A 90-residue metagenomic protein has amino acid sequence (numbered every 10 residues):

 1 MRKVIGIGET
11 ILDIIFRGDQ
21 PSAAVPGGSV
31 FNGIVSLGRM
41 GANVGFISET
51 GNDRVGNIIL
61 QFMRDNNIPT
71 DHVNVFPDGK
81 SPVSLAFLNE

Functional and structural regions predicted by a protein language model:
M1-P21: Positively charged, low-complexity intrinsically disordered leader regions
R2-V4, A23-A24, I47, N52: Short glycine- and Lys/Arg-enriched binding-loop motifs that mark or flank ligand-binding interfaces
V4, V30-I34, G56, P82: A general structural signal for well-ordered alpha-helical segments in protein cores
I7-E9, G28-S29, N52: Gly/Ser/Thr-rich helix-start
D13-I14, M40, N66: Change "in soluble alpha/beta enzymes" to "in soluble alpha/beta proteins
D19-S22, L60-F62: Short, glycine/charged-enriched secondary-structure capping and boundary segments
Q20-G38: Short catalytic helix/loop segments, enriched in acidic residues and glycine and frequently bearing histidine
N43-E90: Conserved N-terminal subdomain of the carbohydrate kinase-like
